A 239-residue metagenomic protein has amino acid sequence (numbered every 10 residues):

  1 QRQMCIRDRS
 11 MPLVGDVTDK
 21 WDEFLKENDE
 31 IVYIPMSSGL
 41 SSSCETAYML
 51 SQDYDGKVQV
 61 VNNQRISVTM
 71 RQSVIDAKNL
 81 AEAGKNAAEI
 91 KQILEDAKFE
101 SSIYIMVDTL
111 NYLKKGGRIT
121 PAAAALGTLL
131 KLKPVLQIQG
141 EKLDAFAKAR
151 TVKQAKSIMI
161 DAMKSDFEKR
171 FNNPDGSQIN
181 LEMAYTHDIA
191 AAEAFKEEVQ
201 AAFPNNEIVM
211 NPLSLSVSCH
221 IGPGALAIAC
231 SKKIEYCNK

Functional and structural regions predicted by a protein language model:
R2-I6: Short, small-residue-biased leader/transition segments that mark boundaries at the very start of proteins
R9-K20: Glycine-rich, highly charged phosphate/nucleotide-binding loops
K20-F24, A162: CheY-like receiver
E23-I31: Glycine-rich phosphate-binding loop signature in dinucleotide/nucleotide-binding domains
E30, L40-Q59, R65-K239: Mixed-charge interfacial surface used for oligomerization/domain docking and macromolecular partner engagement
S37: Flexible, active-site-proximal loop/turn residues at the rims of small-molecule/cofactor binding pockets and catalytic
